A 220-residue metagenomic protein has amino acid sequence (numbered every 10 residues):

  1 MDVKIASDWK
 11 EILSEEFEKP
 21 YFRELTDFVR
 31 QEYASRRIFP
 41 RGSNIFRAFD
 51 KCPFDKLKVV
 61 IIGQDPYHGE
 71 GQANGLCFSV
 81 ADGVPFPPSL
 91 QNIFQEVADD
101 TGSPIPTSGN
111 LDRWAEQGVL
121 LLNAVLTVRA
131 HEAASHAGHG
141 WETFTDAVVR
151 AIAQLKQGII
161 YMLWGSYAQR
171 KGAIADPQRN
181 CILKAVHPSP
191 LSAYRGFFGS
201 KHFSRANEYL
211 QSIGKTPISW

Functional and structural regions predicted by a protein language model:
M1-L13: Generic N-terminal amphipathic, Lys/Arg-enriched alpha-helix
V3, E15-L163, Y167-R170, A175-P177 (+4 more regions): A polyanion-binding, active-site-adjacent surface
G199: Short, conserved glycine- and acidic-residue-centered signature motifs in active-site or ligand-binding loops
